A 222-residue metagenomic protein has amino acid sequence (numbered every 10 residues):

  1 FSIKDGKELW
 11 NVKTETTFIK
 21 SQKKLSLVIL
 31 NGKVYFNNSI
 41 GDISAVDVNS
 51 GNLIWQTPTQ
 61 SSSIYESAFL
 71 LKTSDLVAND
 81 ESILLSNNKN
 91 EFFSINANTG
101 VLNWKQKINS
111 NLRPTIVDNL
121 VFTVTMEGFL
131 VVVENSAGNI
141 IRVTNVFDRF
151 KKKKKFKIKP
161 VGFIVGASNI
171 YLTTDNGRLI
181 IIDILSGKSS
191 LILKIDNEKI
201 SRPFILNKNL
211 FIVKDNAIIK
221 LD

Functional and structural regions predicted by a protein language model:
F1, N31-V48, I116-S136: Generic detector of contiguous secondary-structure segments
S2-G6, D47-G51, N96-T99, N135-G138 (+2 more regions): Short loop/turn segments that connect beta-strands within beta-propeller blades
K7-N31, N52-D80, V101-D118, R142-I164 (+1 more regions): Extracytoplasmic beta-rich repeat domains
I40, K89, E127, N176 (+1 more regions): Surface-exposed loop/turn positions within WD40 beta-propeller blades
S44, L53, F93-S94, V131 (+2 more regions): WD40 beta-propeller blade core
V117, T123-V132, N139, T144-I182: Loop/turn-rich, solvent-exposed surfaces of beta-rich toroidal or solenoidal domains
A137, S168-N169, T174-D222: C-terminal closing repeat unit and adjoining cap/tail of repeat-based domains
